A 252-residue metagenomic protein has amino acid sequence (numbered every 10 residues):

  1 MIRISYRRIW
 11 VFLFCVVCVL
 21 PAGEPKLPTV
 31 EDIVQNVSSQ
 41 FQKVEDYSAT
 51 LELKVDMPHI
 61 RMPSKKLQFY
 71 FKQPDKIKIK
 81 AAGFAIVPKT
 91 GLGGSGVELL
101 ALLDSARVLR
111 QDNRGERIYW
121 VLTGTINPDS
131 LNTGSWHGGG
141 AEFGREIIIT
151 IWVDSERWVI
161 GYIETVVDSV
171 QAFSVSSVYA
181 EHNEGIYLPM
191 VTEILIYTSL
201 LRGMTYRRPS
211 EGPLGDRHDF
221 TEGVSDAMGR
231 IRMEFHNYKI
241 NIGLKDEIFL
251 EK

Functional and structural regions predicted by a protein language model:
I2-W10: Bacterial N-terminal signal peptides that target proteins for export
W10-V19: Bacterial N-terminal signal peptides
L20-E52, D56-H59, P63, Q111-D112: N-terminal leader/targeting segments and the immediate start of mature chains
V30-D32, E98-R110, Q171-F173, R230-M233: A short, amphipathic edge element
V44-S48, S64-K66, P74, L103 (+4 more regions): Extracytoplasmic
E45-L53, L67-F69, D75-G83, G124 (+4 more regions): One face of beta-strands
D56-V121: An acidic-aromatic
I118-L250: Gly/Pro-enriched, hydrophobic low-complexity segments that function as extracytoplasmic propeptides/linkers
